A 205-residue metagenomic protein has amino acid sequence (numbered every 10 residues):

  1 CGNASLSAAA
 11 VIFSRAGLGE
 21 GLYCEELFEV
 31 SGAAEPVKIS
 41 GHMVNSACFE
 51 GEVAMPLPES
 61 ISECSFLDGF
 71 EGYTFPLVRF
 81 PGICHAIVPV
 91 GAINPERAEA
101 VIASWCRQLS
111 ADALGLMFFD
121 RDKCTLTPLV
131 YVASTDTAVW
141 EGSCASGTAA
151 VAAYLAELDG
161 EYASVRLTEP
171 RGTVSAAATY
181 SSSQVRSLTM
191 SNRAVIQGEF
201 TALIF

Functional and structural regions predicted by a protein language model:
C1, S5-S143, A150-F205: Active-site proximal loop and beta-alpha junction motif in alpha/beta enzyme cores
